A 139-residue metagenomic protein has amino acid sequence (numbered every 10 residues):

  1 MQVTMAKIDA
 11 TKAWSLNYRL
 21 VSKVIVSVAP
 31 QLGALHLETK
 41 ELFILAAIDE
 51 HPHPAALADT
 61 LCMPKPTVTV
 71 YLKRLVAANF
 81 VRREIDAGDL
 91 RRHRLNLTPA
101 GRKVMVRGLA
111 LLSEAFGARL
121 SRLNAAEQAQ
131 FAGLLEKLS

Functional and structural regions predicted by a protein language model:
M1-L35, L97, A126: N-terminal leader segment of winged-helix/HTH proteins
T4-K7, P64-K65, V70-A77: Long, contiguous secondary-structure blocks with strong helical propensity
Y18, F43-A46, V106, A132-G133: A cross-family signal for key residues in well-ordered alpha-helices that form functional helical elements
I25, K73-G133: Charged, amphipathic alpha-helical coiled-coil/dimerization segments
V26-T67: N-terminal helix-turn-helix DNA-binding core of bacterial DNA-binding proteins
A46-E50, L109, E136: Short, locally clustered residues in the helix-turn-helix/winged-helix DNA-binding domain
